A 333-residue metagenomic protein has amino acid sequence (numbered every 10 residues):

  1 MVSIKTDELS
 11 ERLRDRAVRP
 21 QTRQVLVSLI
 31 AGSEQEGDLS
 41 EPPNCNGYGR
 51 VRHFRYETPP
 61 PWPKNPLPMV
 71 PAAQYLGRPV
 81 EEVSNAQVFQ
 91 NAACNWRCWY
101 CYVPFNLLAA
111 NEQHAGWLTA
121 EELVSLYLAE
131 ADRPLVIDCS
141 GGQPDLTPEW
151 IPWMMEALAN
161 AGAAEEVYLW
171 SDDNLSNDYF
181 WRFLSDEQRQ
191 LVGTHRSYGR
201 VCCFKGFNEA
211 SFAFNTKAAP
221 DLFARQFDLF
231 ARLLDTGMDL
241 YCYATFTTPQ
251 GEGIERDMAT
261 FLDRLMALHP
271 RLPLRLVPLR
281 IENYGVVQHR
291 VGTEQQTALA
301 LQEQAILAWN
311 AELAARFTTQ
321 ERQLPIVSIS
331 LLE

Functional and structural regions predicted by a protein language model:
M1-C45, D221, D228-E333: Auxiliary Fe-S-binding modules of radical SAM enzymes
R12-Q90, W99, V103-A109: N-terminal [4Fe-4S]-dependent radical SAM core
E81-V83, Q87, V103-L107, L175-L191 (+1 more regions): N-terminal-biased segments
Q90, C94-W99, R196-C202: Short coil-to-beta-strand
P104-I137: Conserved alpha-helical substructure of the radical SAM core
L108, P144-D145: Short strand->helix junction
V124-L128, D145-R275: Conserved AdoMet/S-adenosylmethionine-binding subsite of the radical SAM
C139-Q143: Glycine-rich beta-strand-to-loop/alpha-helix junction loops that act as flexible
